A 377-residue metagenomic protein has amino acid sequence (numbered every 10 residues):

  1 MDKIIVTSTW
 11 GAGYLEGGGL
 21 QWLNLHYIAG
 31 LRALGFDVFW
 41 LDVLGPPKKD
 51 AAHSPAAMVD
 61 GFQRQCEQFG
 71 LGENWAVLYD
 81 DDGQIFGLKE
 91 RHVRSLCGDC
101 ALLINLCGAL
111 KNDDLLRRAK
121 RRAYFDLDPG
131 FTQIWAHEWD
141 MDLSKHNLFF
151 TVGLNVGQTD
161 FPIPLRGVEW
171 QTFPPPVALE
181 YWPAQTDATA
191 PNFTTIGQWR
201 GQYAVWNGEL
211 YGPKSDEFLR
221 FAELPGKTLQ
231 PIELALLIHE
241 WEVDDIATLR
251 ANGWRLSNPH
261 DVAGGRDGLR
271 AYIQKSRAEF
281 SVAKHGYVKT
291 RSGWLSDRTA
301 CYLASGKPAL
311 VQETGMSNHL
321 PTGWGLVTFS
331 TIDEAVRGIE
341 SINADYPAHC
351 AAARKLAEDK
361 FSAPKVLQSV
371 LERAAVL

Functional and structural regions predicted by a protein language model:
M1-I5: Extreme N-terminal starter segment of soluble prokaryotic enzymes
V6-D160, H260-G268, Y272, V288-T290: Extended catalytic core of nucleotide-activated donor transferases of GT-like folds
T7-T9, G153, G197, L236 (+1 more regions): Pocket-edge structural micro-motifs
Y14, G19-L20, L25-H26, R32-P47 (+4 more regions): Catalytic binding pocket for nucleotide-activated donors in carbohydrate/polymer assembly enzymes
L23, G157-A278, G286: Conserved catalytic-core segment of nucleotide-activated headgroup transferases in glycan assembly
F36-V38, R122, F193, P231-I232 (+1 more regions): Hydrophobic anchor at the start of a short beta-strand that flanks the dinucleotide cofactor-binding loop
W75, N147, G167-V168, G253-R255 (+1 more regions): Short, conserved active-site loop motifs that form the nucleotide-linked donor/cofactor pocket
R118-A119, K145, R166, S305 (+1 more regions): Short, structured coil segments at secondary-structure junctions
